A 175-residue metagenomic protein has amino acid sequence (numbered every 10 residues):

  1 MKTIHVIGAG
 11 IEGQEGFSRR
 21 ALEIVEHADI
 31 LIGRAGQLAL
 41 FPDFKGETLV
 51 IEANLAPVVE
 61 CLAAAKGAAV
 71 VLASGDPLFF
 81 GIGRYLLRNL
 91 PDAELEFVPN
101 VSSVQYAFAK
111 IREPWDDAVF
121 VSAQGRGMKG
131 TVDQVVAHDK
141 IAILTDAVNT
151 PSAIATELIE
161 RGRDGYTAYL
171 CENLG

Functional and structural regions predicted by a protein language model:
M1-Y106, Q124-R126, G130: Class I S-adenosyl-L-methionine
K2-V6, R20-L22, A53, G67-A69 (+1 more regions): A contiguous loop/helix-start segment that scaffolds small-molecule binding in enzyme catalytic cores
G8-A9, A73, D117-V119, I141-A142: Short, contiguous strand/loop micro-motifs
L38, V121, C171: Residue-level "edge-of-site" marker
R84, R88, A109, T156 (+1 more regions): Short, well-ordered alpha-helices that flank and scaffold nucleotide-derived cofactor binding pockets
L90-L95, E113-D117, E160-Y166: A short alpha->loop->secondary-structure connector
S103-Q105, A109, L170-G175: Short, flexible loop segments at boundaries between secondary-structure elements
F108-A137, D146: Short, glycine-/small-residue-rich phosphate/pyrophosphate-handling segment
